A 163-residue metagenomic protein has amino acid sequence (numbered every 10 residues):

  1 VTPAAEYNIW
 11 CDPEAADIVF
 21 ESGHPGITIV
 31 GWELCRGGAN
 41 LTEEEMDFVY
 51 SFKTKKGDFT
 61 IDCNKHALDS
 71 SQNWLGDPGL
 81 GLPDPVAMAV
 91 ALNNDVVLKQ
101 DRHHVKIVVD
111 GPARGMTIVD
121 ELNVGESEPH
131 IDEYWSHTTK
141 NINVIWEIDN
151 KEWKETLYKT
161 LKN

Functional and structural regions predicted by a protein language model:
V1-A4: Class I SAM-dependent methyltransferase SAM-binding "motif I" and its flanking Rossmann-like core
Y7-W10, E14, G26-N163: Conformational coupling and interaction surfaces
V19: Glycine-rich active-site loop/strand segments that organize a redox cofactor
G23: Conserved catalytic block of serine-dependent lipid acyl chemistry
